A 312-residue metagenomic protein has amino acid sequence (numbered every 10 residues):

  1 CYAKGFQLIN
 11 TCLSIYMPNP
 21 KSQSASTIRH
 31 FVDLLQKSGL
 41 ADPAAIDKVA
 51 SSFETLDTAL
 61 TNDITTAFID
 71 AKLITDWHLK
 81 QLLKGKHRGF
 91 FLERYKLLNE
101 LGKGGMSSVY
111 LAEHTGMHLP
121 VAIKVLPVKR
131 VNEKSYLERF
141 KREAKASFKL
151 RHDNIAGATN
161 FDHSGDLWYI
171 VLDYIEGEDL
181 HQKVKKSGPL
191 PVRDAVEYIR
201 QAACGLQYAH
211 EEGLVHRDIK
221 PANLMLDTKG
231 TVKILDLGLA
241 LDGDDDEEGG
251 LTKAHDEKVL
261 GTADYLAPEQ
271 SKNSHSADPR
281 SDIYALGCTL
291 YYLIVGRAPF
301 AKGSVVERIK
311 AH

Functional and structural regions predicted by a protein language model:
F6-I123, V128, L137-E138: Non-catalytic accessory regions
T27, L35, G85-H312: Conserved ATP-binding/catalytic core of the eukaryotic-like protein kinase fold, especially serine/threonine kinases
